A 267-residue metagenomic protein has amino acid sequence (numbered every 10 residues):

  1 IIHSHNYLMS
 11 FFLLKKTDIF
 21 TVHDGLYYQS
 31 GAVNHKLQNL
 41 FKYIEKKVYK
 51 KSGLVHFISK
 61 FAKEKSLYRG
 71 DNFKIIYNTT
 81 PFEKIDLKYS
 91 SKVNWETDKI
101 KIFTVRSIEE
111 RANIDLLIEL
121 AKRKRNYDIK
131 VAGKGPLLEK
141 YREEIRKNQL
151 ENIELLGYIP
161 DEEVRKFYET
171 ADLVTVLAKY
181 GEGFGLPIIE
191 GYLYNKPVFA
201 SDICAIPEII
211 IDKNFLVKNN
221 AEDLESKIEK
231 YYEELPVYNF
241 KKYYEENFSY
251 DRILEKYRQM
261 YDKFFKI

Functional and structural regions predicted by a protein language model:
S4-M9: Short His-centered aromatic/hydrophobic patch
K36-V55, Y68: Membrane-proximal helix-turn-helix segments that form the acceptor-binding/catalytic region of lipid-linked
H56, N94-A112, I118-K122, I129-K130: Conserved donor-binding/catalytic core segment of Leloir-type glycosyltransferases
R142-I159: Nucleotide-activated donor-binding/catalytic signature segment of Leloir-type glycosyltransferases, i.e., the conserved
Y158-I159, K166-A171, Y257: Short alpha-helical donor nucleotide-sugar binding micro-motif in glycosyltransferases
I188, P197-A200: Short hydrophobic beta-strand element within catalytic cores of glycosyltransferases and related nucleotide-activated
D212-E222, E229-E234: Conserved acidic donor-binding segment of nucleotide-sugar-dependent glycosyltransferases
E233-K266: A charged, aromatic-enriched C-terminal amphipathic alpha-helix characteristic of glycosyltransferases across folds
